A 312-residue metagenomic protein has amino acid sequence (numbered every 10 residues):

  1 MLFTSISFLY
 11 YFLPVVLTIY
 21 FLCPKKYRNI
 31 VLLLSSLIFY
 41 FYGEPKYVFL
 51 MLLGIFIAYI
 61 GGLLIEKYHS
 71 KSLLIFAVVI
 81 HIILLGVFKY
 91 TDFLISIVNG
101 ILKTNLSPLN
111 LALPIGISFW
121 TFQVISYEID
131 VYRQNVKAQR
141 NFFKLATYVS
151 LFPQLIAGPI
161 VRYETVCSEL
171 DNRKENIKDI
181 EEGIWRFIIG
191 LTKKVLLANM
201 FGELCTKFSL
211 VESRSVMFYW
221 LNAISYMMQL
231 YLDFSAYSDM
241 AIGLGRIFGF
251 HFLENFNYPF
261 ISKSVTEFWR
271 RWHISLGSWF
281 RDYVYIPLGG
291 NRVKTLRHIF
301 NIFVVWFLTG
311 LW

Functional and structural regions predicted by a protein language model:
M1-W312: Membrane-embedded transmembrane alpha-helical bundles that form the catalytic cores of multi-pass lipid-modifying
